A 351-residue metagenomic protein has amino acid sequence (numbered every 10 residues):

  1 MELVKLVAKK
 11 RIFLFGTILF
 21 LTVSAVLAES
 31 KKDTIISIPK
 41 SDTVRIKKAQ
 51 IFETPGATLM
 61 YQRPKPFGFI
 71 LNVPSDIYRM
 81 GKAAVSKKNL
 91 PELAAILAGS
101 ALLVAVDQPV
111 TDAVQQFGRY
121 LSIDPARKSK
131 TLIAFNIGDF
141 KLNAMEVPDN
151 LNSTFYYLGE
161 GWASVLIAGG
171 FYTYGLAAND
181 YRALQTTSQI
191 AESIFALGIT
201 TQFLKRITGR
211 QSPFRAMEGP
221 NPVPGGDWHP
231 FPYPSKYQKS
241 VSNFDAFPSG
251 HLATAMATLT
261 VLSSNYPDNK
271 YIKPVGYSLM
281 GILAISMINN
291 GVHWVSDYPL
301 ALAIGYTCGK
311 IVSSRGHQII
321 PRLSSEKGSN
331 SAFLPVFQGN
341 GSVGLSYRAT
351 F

Functional and structural regions predicted by a protein language model:
L3-V4, K10-G16, L27-E92, W162 (+2 more regions): Replace "edges of transmembrane helices
L59, S100-P109: Alpha-helical transmembrane segments of multi-pass membrane proteins
S100-V104, M280-I288: Aromatic-anchored segments of alpha-helical transmembrane domains
P109-R127: Interfacial/capping segments of alpha-helical transmembrane domains
I133-W162: Interfacial helix-start motif at the membrane-water boundary
Y156-F171, H251-A255: Hydrophobic alpha-helical transmembrane segments
L176-T200, L204: Interfacial segments of alpha-helical transmembrane regions
